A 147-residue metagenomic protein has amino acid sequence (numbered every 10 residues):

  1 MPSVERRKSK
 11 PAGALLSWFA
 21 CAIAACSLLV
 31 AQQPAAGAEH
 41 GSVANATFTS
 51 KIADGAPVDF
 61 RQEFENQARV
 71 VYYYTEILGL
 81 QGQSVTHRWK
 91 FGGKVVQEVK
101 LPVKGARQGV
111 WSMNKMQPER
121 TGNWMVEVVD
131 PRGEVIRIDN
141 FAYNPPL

Functional and structural regions predicted by a protein language model:
M1-A14: N-terminal secretory signal peptides that target proteins for export/translocation
Q33-Q67, L147: Short, compositionally biased P/S/T/A/G/V-rich stretches that sit at domain boundaries
V70-L78: Short edge beta-strand/loop segments characteristic of extracellular beta-sandwich folds
Y74, Q108-M116: Exposed aromatic-hydrophobic patches
G82, T121-N123: Extracellular Ig-like/FN3 beta-sandwich strand-entry sites
H87-F91, V128: Conserved aromatic beta-strand anchor motif in extracellular beta-sandwich/beta-rich domains
P102-Q108: Short proline/glycine- and polar residue-rich coil/turn motifs
M125-Y143: Short, exposed beta-strand-loop hairpins at the edges of beta-sheets in extracellular/periplasmic proteins
